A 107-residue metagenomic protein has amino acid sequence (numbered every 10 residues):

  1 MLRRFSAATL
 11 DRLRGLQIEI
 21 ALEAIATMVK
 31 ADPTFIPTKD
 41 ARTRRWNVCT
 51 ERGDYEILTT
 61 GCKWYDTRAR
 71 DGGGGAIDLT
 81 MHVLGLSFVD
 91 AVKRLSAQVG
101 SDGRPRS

Functional and structural regions predicted by a protein language model:
M1-S107: N-terminal structured subdomain of primase-like DNA metabolism proteins
